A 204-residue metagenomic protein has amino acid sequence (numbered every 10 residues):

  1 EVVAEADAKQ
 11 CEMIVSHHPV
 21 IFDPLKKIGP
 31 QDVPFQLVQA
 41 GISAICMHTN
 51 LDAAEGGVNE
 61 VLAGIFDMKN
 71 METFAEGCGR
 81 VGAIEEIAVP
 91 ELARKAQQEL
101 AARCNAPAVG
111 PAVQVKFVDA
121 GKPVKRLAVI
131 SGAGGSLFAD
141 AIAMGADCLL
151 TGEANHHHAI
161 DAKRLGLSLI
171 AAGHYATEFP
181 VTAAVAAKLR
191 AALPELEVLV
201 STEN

Functional and structural regions predicted by a protein language model:
E1-N204: Hydrophobic structural segments
